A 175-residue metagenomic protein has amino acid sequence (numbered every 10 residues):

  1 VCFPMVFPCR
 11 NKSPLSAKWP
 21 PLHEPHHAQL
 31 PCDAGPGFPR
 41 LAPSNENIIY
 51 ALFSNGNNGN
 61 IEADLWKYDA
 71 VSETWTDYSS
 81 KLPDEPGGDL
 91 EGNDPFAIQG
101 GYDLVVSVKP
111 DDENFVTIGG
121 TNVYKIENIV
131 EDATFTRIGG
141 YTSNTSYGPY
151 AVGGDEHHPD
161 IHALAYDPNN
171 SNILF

Functional and structural regions predicted by a protein language model:
V1, G120-V123, T134-T142, G148-G153 (+1 more regions): Extended, hydrophobic alpha-helical segments in both membrane/secreted and soluble proteins
V1, N45-L52, D103, D112-I118 (+1 more regions): Entry beta-strands of beta-propeller and related beta-repeat scaffolds
P4-R10, N55-N60, V123-K125: Short glycine/acidic-enriched loop and turn motifs that connect beta-strands
R10-K18, P43, K67-A70, I126-I129: Conserved Ser/Thr-centered positions that define the repeating blades of beta-propeller domains
H26-C32, T76-A97, T136-H157: Surface-exposed loop and turn segments in beta-propeller and other repeat-based domains that flank or scaffold
C32-R40, E91-S107, G153-Y166: Signature of short aromatic-glycine-proline-rich micro-motifs recurring in repeat-based ectodomains
E46-D64, D69-Y78: Long, well-ordered, tryptophan-enriched scaffold segments
E62-W75, V105-N144: Carboxylate/His-rich catalytic cores and anion/metal-binding grooves
